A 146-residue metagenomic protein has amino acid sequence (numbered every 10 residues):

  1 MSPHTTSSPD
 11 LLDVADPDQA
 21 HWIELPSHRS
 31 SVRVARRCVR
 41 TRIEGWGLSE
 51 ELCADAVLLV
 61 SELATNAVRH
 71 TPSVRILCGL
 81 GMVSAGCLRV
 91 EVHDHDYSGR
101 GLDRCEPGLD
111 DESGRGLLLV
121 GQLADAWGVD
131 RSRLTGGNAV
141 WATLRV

Functional and structural regions predicted by a protein language model:
M1-W22, V68-V146: Conserved beta-strand-loop-beta-strand hairpin that lines the nucleotide-binding pocket of ATP/GTP-utilizing enzymes
W22-V34: STAS-typified acidic loop motif
R29-V32, S49, C53, L117: Short, structured helix-loop boundary elements
R36-V39, D94-D96: Short, small-residue-rich loop/turn micro-motifs
R37-S61: Conserved short strand/loop->alpha-helix "switch" segment adjacent to the catalytic nucleotide/phosphoryl-transfer site
L58-A64, S73-R75: Amphipathic, hydrophobic secondary-structure cores in small proteins
